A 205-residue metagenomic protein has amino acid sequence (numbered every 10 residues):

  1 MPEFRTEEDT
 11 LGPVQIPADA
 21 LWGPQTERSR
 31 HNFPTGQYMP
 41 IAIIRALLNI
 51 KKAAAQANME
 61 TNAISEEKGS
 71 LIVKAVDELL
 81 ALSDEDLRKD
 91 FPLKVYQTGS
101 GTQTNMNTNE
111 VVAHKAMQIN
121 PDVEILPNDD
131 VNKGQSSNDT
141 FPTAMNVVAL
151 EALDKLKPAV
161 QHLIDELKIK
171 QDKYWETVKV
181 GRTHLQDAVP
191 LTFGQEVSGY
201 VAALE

Functional and structural regions predicted by a protein language model:
M1-E205: Conserved, well-structured ligand/cofactor-binding cores
